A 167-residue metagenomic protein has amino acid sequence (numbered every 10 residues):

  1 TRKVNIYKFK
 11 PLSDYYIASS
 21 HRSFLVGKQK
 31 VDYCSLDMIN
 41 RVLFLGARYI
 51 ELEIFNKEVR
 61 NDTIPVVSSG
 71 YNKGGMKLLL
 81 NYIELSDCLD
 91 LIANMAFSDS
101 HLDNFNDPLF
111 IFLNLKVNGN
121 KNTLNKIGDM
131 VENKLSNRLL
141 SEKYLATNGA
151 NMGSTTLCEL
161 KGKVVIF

Functional and structural regions predicted by a protein language model:
T1-Y49, F55-F167: Long, acidic (Asp/Glu-rich), low-complexity accessory segments flanking structured domains
